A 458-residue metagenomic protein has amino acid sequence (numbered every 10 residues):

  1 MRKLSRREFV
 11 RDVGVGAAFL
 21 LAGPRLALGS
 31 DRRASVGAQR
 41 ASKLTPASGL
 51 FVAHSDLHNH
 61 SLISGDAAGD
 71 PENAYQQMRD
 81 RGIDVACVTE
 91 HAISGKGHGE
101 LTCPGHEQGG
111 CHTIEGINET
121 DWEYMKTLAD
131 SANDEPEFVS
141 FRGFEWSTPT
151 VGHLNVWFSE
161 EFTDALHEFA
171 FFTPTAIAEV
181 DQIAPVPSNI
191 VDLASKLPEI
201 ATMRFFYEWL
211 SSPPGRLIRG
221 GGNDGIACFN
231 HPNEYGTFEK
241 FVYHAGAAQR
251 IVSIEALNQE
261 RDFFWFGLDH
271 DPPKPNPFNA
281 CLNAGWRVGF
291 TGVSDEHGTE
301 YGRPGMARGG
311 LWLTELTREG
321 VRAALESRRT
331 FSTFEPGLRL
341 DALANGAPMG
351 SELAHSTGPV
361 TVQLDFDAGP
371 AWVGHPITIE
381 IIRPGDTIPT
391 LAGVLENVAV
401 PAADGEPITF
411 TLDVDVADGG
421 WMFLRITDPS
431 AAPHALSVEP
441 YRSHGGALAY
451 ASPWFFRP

Functional and structural regions predicted by a protein language model:
M1-L20: N-terminal secretory signal peptides and thylakoid transit peptides that target proteins across membranes
G14-G16, L20, G29-P458: Extended, charged catalytic domains and RNA/DNA-binding interfaces, predominantly in divalent-metal-using enzymes
